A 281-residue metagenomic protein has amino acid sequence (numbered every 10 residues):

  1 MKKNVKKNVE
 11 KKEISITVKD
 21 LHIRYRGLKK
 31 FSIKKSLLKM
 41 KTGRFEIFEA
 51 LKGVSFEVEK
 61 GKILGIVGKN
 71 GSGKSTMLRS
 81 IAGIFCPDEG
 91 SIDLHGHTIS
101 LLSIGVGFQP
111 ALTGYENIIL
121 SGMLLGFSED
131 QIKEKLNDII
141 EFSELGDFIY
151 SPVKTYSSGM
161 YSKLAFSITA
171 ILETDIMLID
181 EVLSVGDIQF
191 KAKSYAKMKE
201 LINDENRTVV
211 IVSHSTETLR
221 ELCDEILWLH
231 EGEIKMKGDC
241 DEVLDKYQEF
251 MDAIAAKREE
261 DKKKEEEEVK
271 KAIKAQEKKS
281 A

Functional and structural regions predicted by a protein language model:
M1-E49, C240-E277: Pre-NBD coupling/linker segments of ABC/ABC-like ATPases
K35-L37, I119, Q131-F148, S167: Conserved ABC ATPase "signature" region
V67-K69: The feature captures the beta-strand-to-loop junction immediately N-terminal to the Walker
S213-H214: H-loop/switch region of ABC-family ATPase nucleotide-binding domains
L219-E221: A short, surface-exposed alpha-helical micro-motif characterized by mixed small hydrophobic and charged/polar residues
E231-G232, Y247: Conserved ABC ATPase "signature" C-loop
